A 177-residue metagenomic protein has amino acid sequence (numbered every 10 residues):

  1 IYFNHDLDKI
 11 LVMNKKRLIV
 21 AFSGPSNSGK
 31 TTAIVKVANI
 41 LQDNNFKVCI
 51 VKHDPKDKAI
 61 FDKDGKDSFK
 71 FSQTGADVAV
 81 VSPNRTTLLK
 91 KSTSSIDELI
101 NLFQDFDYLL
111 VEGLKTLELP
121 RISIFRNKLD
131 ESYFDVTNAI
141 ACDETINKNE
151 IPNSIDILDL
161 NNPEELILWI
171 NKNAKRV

Functional and structural regions predicted by a protein language model:
M13-K56: Walker A (P-loop) phosphate-binding motif
K15-K16, T74, Q104-D105: Short loop/turn elements that form and flank the Walker-type P-loop nucleotide-binding site in RecA-like NTPase cores
A38-L89: N-terminal phosphate/diphosphate-binding loop that engages ATP/GTP or pyrophosphate donors across diverse enzyme folds
K47-C49, D77-A79, T86-T87, Y108-L109 (+3 more regions): Structural motif
G65-K70, D97-E98, L129: Short, hinge-like loop/turn segments at secondary-structure boundaries
K90-L117: Phosphate-binding/switch loop-helix module in NTP-utilizing enzymes
V111-R176: Phosphate/Mg2+-binding loops and adjacent switch elements in nucleotide/diphosphate-handling enzyme cores
